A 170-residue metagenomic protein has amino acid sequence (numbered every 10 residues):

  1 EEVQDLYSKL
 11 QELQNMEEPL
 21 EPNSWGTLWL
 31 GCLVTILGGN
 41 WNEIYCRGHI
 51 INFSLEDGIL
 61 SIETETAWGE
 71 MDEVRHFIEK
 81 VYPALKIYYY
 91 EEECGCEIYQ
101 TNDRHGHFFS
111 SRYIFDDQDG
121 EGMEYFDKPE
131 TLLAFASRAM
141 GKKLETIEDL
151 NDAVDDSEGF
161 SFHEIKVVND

Functional and structural regions predicted by a protein language model:
E1-D170: Intrinsic low-complexity, intrinsically disordered or marginally ordered coil/linker segments
